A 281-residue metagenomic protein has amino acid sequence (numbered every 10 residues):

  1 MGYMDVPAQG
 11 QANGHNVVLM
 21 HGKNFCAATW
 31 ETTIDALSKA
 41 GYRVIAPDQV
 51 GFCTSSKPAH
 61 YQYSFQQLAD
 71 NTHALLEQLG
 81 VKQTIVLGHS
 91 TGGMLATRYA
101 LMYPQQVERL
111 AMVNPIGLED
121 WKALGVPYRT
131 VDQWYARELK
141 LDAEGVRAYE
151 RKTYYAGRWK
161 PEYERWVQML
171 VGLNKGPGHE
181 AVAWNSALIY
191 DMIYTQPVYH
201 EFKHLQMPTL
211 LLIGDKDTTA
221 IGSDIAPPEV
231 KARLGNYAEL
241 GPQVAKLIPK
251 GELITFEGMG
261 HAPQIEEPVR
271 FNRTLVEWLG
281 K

Functional and structural regions predicted by a protein language model:
G2-T54, T274: Conserved HGGG/HGGXW glycine-rich cap/lid loop of the alpha/beta-hydrolase fold
V6, K39, Q49-L87, T91 (+3 more regions): Active-site loop/oxyanion-hole signature of alpha/beta-hydrolase fold enzymes
N16, G41-R43, K82-I85, Q106-R109 (+2 more regions): Structural signature of beta-strand start/N-cap positions in the alpha/beta core of ABC transporter nucleotide-binding
T29-E31, S55-Y61, W121-L124, G222-S223: Conserved catalytic-core motifs of eukaryotic protein kinase domains, centered on the activation segment
T97-L101, E108-L141: Flexible "cap/lid" loop of the alpha/beta hydrolase fold
V146-K160, V171-N174, S186-D191: Helix-loop "lid/cap" segments that line or gate small-molecule binding pockets
K175-K246: Conserved serine/cysteine hydrolase catalytic core
A238-K281: Catalytic active-site module of serine/aspartate enzymes centered on a nucleophile-bearing elbow/loop
